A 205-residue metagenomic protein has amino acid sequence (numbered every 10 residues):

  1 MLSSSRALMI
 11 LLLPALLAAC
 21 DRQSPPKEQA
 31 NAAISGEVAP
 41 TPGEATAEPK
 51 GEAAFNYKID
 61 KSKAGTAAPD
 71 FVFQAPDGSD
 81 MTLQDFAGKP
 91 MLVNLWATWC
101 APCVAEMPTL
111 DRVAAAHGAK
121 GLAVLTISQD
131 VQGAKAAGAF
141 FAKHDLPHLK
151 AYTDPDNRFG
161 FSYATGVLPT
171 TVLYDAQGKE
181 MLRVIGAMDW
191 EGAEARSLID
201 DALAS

Functional and structural regions predicted by a protein language model:
M1-A67, S205: N-terminal targeting signals for export/organelle localization
D60-G65, D70-M91: A short beta-strand-turn-helix
A87, L95-R112: Conserved redox-active cysteine motifs that mediate thiol-disulfide chemistry, especially di-cysteine Cys-X(1-2)-Cys
P90-M91, L122, K179: Alpha/beta-hydrolase fold active-site loops
M91-V93, L125-I127, V172: Conserved hydrophobic packing residues within short motifs/helices of P-loop NTPase cores of ABC-family ATPases
L95-A97, I127-D130, D154-D156, I185-A187: Active-site-proximal beta-strand/loop segments in catalytic clefts of secreted hydrolases
V104-H144, P155-F161: Structural microenvironment flanking redox-active thiols in thiol-disulfide oxidoreductases
A139-H148, T153-A204: Thiol/disulfide oxidoreductase modules built on the thioredoxin-like
